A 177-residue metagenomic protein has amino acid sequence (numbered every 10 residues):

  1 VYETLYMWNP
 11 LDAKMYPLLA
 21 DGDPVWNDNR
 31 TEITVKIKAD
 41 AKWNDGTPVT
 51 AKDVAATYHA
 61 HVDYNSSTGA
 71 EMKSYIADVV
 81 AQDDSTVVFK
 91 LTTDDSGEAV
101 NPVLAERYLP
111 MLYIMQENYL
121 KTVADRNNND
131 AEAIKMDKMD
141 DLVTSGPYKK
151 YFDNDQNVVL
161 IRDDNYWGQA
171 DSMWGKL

Functional and structural regions predicted by a protein language model:
V1-D28, V143-T144: N-terminal lobe/hinge region of extracytoplasmic solute-binding protein
Y2, A20, A51-Y58, K73-I76 (+1 more regions): Extracytoplasmic/secreted envelope proteins and their assembly/folding machinery, especially bacterial periplasmic
Y6, P10, K42, H59-S66 (+2 more regions): Sec-exported extracytoplasmic/periplasmic mature domains
N9-P10, Y108-S172, K176: Gly/Pro-rich hinge or "lid" segments in bacterial periplasmic/extracellular proteins
L18-A20, D28-E32, S74, Q82-D84 (+3 more regions): Extracytoplasmic
G22-S67, Q82, V88: Aromatic- and charge-enriched surface segment that lines or borders ligand/interaction sites
E32-V35, V54-Y58, V88-F89, G146-Y151 (+2 more regions): Short, well-ordered beta-strand elements
K36, E71-N127: Surface-exposed binding/hinge segments that line and control ligand-binding clefts or catalytic entry sites
